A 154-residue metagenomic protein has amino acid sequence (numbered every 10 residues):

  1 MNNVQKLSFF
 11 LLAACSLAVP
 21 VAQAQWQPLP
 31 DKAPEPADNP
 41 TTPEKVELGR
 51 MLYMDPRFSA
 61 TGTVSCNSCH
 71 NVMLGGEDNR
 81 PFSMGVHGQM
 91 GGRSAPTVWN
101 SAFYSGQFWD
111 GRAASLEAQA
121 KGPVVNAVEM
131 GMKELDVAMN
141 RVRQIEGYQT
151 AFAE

Functional and structural regions predicted by a protein language model:
Q5, P20-E154: Periplasmic c-type cytochrome electron-transfer domains
S8-A18: Bacterial N-terminal signal peptides
